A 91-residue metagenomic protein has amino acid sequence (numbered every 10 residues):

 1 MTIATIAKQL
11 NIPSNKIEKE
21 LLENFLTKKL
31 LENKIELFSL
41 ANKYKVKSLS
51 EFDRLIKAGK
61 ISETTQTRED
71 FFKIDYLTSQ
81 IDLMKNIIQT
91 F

Functional and structural regions predicted by a protein language model:
M1-N24: Short, charge-rich amphipathic alpha-helices with coiled-coil/heptad character
S14, L21, K28, S62-T65 (+1 more regions): Primarily heptad-repeat coiled-coil rod domains in cytosolic scaffolding/tethering proteins
E23-N33, L37-L40, D70, I74-L77 (+1 more regions): Amphipathic alpha-helical coiled-coil segments
K28, K47, F91: Residue-level signal for short amphipathic helical patches enriched in basic/charged and nearby hydrophobic residues
F38-T64: Short E/K-rich amphipathic alpha-helical oligomerization segments
R54, A58-T90: Short linear interaction segments
